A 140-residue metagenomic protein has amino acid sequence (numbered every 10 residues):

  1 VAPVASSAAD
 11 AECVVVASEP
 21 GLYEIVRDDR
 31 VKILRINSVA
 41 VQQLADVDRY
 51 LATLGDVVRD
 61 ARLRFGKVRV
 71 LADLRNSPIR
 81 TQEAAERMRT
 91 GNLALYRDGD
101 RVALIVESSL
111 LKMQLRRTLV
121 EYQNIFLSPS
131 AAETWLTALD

Functional and structural regions predicted by a protein language model:
A2-D140: Amphipathic, Lys/Arg-enriched alpha-helical "gate/interface" segment within cytosolic domains that mediates
